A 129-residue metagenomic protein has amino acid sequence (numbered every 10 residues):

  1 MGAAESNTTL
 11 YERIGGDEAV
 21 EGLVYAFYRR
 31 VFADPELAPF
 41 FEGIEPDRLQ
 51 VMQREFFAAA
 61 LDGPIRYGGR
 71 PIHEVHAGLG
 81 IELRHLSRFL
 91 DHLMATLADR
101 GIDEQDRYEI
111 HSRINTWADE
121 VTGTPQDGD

Functional and structural regions predicted by a protein language model:
M1-D129: Core of compact, soluble alpha-helical bundle domains
